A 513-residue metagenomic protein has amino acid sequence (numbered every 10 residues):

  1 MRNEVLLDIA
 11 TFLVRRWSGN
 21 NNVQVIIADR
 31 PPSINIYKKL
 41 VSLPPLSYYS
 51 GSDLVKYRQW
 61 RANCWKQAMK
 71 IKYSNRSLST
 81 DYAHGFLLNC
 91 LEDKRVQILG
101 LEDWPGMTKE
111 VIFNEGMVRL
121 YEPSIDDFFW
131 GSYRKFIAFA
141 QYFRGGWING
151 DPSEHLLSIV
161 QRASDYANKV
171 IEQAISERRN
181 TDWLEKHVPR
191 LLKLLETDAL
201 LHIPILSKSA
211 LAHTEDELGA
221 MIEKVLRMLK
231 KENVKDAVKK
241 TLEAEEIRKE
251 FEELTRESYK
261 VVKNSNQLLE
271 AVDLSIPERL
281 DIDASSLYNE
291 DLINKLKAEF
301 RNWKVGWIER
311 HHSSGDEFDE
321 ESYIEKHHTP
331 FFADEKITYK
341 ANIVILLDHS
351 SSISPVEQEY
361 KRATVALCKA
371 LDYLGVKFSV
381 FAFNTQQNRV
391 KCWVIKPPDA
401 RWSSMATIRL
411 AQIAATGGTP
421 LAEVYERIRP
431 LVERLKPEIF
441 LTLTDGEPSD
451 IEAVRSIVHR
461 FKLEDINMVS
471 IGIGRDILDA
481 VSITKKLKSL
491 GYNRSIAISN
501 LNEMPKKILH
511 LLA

Functional and structural regions predicted by a protein language model:
M1-I125, Q141-P152, R162, A341 (+3 more regions): Basic/hydrophobic alpha-helical interface regions
M1-L6, D29-L40, E252-E253, E257-A513: Acidic, glycine-rich A-domain
D8-R16, I98, E102, K109-L120 (+15 more regions): Charged/polar, solvent-exposed surface patches and flexible loops
G19-V23, S74, P105-K109, S124 (+9 more regions): Intrinsically disordered or highly flexible coil/loop and linker segments, enriched in small and charged/polar residues
T108-I112, L206-A210, V376-S379: Structured alpha-helical bundle/scaffold domains in large eukaryotic membrane-trafficking regulators
D127-W130: Hydrophobic, membrane-inserting alpha-helical segments
R134-F139: Extended amphipathic alpha-helical segments with heptad-repeat/coiled-coil character used for oligomerization, fusion
Y142-I343, P355: Negatively charged
